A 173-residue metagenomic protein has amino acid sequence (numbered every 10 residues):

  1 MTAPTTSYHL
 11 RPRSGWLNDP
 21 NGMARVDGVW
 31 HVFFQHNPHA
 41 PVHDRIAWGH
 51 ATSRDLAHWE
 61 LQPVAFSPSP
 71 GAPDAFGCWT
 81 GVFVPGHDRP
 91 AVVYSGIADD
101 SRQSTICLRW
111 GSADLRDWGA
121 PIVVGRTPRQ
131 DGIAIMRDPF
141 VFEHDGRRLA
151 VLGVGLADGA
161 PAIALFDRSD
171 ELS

Functional and structural regions predicted by a protein language model:
M1-S173: Carbohydrate-active catalytic/glycan-binding domains of CAZyme proteins, especially the secreted or lumenal ectodomains
